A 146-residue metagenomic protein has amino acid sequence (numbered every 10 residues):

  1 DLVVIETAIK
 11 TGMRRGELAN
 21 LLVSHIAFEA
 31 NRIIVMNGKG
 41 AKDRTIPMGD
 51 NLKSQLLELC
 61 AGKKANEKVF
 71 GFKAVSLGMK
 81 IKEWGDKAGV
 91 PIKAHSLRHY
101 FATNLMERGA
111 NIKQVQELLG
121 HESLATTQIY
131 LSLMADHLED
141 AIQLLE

Functional and structural regions predicted by a protein language model:
D1-L2, A74, G78, R98-H99: Short, leucine-enriched amphipathic alpha-helices that occur as contiguous helical runs
D1-R15: Basic, Lys/Arg- and aromatic-enriched nucleic-acid-binding interface segment
E6, K10, E83, R98-E122 (+2 more regions): C-terminal catalytic core of tyrosine-transesterase DNA break-rejoin enzymes
T11, N20-Q55: Conserved tyrosine-mediated DNA breakage-rejoining catalytic core shared by Y-recombinases
P47-D50, L133-E146: DNA/chromatin major-groove-contacting recognition/catalytic segments
G49-P91: Active-site/catalytic core of tyrosine-dependent DNA strand-transfer enzymes
A94-H95: Catalytic tyrosine of NAD(P)H-dependent dehydrogenase/reductases that use a Tyr as the general acid/base
